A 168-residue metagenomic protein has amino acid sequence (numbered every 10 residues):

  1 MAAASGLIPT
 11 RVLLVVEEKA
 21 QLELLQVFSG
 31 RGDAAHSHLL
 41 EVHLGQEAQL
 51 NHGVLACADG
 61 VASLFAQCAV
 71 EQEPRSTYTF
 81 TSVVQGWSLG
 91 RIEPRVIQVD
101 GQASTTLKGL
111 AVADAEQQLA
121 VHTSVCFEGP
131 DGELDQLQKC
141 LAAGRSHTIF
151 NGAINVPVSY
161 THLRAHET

Functional and structural regions predicted by a protein language model:
M1-E167: Conserved beta-strand/loop scaffold segments within soluble protein domains that form the structured core and edges
